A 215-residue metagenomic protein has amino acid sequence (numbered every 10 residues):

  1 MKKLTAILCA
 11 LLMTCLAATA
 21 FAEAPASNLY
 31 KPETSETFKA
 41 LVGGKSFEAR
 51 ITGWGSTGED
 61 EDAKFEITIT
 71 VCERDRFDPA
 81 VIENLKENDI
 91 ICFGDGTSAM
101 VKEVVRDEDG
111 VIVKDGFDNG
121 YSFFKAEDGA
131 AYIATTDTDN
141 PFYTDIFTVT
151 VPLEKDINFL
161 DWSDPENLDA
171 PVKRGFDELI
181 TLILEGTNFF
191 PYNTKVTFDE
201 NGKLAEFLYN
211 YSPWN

Functional and structural regions predicted by a protein language model:
M1-A22: Sec-dependent N-terminal signal peptides of Gram-positive bacterial secreted proteins and lipoproteins
A24-N215: Solvent-exposed hydroxyl-ligand-binding patches built from regularly spaced Ser/Thr and small hydrophobics
